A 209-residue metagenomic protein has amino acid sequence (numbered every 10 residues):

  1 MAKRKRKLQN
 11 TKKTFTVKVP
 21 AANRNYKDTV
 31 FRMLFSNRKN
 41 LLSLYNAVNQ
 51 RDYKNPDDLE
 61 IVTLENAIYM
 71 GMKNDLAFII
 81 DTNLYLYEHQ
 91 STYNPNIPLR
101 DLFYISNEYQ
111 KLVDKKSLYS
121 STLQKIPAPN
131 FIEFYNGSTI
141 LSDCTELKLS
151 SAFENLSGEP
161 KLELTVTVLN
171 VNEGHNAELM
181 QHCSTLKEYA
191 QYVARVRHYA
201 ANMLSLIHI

Functional and structural regions predicted by a protein language model:
M1-I207: Elongated, amphipathic alpha-helical interaction scaffolds
